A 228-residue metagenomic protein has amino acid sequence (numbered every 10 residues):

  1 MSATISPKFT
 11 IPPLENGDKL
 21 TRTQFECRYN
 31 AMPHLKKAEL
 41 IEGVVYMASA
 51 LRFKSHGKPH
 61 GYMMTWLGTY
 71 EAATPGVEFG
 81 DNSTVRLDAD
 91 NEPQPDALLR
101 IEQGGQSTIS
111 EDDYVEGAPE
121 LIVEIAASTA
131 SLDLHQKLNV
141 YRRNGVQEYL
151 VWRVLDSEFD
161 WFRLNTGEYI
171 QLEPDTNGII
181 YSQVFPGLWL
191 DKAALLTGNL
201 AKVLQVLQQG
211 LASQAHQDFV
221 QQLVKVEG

Functional and structural regions predicted by a protein language model:
M1-G228: Gly/Pro/Ser/Thr-rich low-complexity, intrinsically disordered segments predominantly at protein N-termini
